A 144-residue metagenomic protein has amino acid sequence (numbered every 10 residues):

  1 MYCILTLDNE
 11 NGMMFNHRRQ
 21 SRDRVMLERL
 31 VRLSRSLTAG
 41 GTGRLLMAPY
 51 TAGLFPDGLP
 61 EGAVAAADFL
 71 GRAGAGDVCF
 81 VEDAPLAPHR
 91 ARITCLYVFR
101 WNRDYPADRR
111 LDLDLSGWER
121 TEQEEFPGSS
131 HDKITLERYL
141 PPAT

Functional and structural regions predicted by a protein language model:
M1-T144: Enzymes that bind and transform nitrogen-containing heteroaromatic metabolites
